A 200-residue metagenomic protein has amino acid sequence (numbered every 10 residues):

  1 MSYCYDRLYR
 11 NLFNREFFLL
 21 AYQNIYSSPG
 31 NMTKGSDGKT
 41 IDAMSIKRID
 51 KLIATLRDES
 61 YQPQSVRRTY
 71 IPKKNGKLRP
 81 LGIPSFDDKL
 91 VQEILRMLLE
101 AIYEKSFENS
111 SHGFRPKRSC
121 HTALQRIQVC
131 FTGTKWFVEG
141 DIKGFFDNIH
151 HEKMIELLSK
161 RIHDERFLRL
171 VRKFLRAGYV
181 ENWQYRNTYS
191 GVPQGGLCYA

Functional and structural regions predicted by a protein language model:
M1, S27-K34, K74, I102-F107 (+3 more regions): Short acidic (Asp/Glu) and glycine-rich catalytic loops that position anionic groups and cofactors
M1-D50: Non-catalytic, polymerase-adjacent accessory regions of viral genome-replication enzymes
Y22-I25, A54-K77, F86, L90-L98 (+3 more regions): Reverse-transcriptase-like RNA-dependent polymerase core
S36, M97, G140-I142: Residues immediately flanking
A43-R57, I162, A200: A short, contiguous, amphipathic alpha-helix enriched in charged residues
Y70, G82, V138-E139: Structured core elements
L78-F107, S190-A200: Conserved pre-motif C helix in the palm subdomain of viral-like polymerases
N109-S110, R115-R118, T122, R126-A200: Conserved polymerase palm-domain catalytic core
